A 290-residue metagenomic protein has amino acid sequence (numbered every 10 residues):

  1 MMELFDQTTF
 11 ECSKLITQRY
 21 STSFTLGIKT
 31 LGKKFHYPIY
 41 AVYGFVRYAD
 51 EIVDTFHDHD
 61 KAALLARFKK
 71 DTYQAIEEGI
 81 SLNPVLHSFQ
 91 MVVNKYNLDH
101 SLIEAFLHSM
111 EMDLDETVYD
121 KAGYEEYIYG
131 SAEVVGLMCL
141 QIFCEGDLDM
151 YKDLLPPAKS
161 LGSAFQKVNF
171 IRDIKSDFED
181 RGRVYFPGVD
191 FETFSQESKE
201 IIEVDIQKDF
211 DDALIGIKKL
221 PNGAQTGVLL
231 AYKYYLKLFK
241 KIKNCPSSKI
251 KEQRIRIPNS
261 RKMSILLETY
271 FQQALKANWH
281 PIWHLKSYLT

Functional and structural regions predicted by a protein language model:
M1-F165, I171-T290: Catalytic cores of Mg2+-dependent Asp-rich isoprenoid enzymes
